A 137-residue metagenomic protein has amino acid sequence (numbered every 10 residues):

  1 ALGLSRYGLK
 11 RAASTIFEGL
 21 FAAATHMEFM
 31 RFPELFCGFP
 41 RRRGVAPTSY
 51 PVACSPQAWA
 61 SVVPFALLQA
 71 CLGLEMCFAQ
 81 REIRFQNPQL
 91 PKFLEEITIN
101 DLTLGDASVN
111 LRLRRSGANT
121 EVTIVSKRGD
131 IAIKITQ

Functional and structural regions predicted by a protein language model:
L2-Q137: Non-catalytic C-terminal accessory modules of carbohydrate-active enzymes
